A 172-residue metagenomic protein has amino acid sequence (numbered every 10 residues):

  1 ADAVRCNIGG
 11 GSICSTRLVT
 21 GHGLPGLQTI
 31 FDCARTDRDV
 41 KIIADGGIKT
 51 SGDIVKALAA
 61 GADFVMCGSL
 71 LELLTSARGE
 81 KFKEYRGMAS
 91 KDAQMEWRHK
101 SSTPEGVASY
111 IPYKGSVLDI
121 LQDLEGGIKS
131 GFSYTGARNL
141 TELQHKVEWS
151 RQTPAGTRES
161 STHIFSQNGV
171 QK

Functional and structural regions predicted by a protein language model:
A1-G10, C67-G68: Non-cysteine beta-strand/loop elements that form the S-adenosyl-L-methionine
G11-V19, L74-T75: Glycine-rich, proline-tolerant flexible connector loops at the mouths of alpha/beta enzymes
G21-A44, I48-K172: Alpha/beta catalytic cores of nucleotide-metabolism and tRNA/nucleoside-modifying enzymes
